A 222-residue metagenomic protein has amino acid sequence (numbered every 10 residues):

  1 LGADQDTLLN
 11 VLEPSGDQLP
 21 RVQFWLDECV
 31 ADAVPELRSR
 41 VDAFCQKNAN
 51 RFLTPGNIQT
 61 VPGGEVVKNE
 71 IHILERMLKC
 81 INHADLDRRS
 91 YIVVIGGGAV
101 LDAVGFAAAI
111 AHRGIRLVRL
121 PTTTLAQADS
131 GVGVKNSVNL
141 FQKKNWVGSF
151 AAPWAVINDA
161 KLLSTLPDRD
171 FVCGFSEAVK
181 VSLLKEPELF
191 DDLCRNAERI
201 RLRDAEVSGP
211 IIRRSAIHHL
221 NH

Functional and structural regions predicted by a protein language model:
L1-Y91: ATP/NTP phosphate-donor binding region
W25-D27, I95, L120: Short hydrophobic segments within beta-strands
A33-E36, D102-A103, Q127: Phosphate- and divalent-cation-binding pockets in alpha/beta enzyme and binding domains that engage nucleotide-derived
L78, C194, A216-L220: Amphipathic, well-packed alpha-helical segments that form the structural scaffold of globular domains
L86-V118: Active-site and donor-binding regions of nucleotide-sugar-utilizing enzymes
G105-R201: A glycine/threonine-rich phosphate-anchoring loop and its flanking beta-alpha core in nucleotide/phosphate-binding
I200-H222: Active-site segments that bind and position negatively charged phosphate/pyrophosphate groups
